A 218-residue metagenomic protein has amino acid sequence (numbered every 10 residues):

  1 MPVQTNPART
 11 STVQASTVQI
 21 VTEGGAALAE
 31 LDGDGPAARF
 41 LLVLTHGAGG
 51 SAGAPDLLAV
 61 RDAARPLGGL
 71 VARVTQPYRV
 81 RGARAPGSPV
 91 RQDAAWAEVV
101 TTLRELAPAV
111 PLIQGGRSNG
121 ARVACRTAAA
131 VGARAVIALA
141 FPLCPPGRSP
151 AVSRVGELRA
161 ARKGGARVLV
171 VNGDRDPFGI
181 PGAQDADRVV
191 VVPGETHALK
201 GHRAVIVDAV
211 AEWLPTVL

Functional and structural regions predicted by a protein language model:
N6, I20-P111, V123, R154: Serine-hydrolase catalytic machinery in alpha/beta-hydrolase-like enzymes
Q76-P77, A138-P146, G173-R175, E195: Active-site nucleophile loop of the alpha/beta-hydrolase fold
G116-A124: Gly/Ala-rich beta-loop-alpha elbow adjacent to hydrolase catalytic centers
V123-T127, G147: Hydrolases whose catalytic domains are alpha/beta-hydrolase-1, hotdog thioesterase, or metallo-beta-lactamase-like
A161-G164, V170-N172: Short beta-strand/loop motif that positions the catalytic acidic residue of the alpha/beta-hydrolase fold
N172-G173, P177-G182: Conserved alpha/beta-hydrolase "acid-adjacent" motif
E195-V207: Catalytic histidine-centered segment of alpha/beta-hydrolase-like enzymes
